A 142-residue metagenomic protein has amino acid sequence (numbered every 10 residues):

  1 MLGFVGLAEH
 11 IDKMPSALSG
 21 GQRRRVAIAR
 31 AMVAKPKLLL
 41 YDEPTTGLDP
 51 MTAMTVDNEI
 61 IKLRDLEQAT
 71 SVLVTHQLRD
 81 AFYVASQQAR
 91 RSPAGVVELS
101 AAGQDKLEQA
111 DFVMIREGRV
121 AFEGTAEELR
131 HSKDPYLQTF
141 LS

Functional and structural regions predicted by a protein language model:
M1-H10: Conserved ABC ATPase "signature" region
M14-L18, Q22: Conserved ABC ATPase signature
I28: Hydrophobic anchor residue at the start of the ABC signature
K35: Conserved catalytic motifs of ABC-family nucleotide-binding domains
L39-D42: Catalytic Walker B motif of ABC-type/P-loop ATPase nucleotide-binding domains
P50-T52: Helix N-cap at the start of a conserved alpha-helix in ABC-type nucleotide-binding domains
M54-E67, F82, S86-P93, G103: Helical segment within the ABC ATPase nucleotide-binding domain
